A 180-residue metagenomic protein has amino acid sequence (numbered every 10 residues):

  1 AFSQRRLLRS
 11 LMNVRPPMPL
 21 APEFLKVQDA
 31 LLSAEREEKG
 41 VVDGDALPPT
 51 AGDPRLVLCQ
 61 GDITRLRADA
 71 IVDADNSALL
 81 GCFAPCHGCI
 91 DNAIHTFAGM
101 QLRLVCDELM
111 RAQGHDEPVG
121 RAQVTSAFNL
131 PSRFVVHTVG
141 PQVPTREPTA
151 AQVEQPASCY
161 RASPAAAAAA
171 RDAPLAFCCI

Functional and structural regions predicted by a protein language model:
A1-I180: Macrodomain-like recognition of ADP-ribose-binding/processing modules
